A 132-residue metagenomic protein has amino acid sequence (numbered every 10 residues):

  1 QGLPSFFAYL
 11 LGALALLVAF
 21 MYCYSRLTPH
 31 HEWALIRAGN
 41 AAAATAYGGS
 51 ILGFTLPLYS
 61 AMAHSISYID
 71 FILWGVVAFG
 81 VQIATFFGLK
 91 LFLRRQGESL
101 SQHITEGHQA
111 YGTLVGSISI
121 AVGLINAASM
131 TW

Functional and structural regions predicted by a protein language model:
Q1-L16, Y68-I83: Alpha-helical transmembrane segments
S5-L11, L35-Y47, F79, A110-V115: Alpha-helical transmembrane segments of integral membrane proteins, especially early/N-terminal helices
A19-A38: Membrane-interface helix-loop junction between the first two transmembrane segments
R26-H31, S65, L91-L100, W132: Membrane-interface elements of multi-pass transporters and channels
A42-M62: A generic, lipid-embedded transmembrane alpha helix
F79-L91, T113-I125: Mid-bilayer segments of alpha-helical transmembrane spans in multi-pass integral membrane proteins that mediate
R95-S119: Interfacial loop-to-transmembrane junctions
L124-W132: Juxtamembrane boundary at the C-terminal end of a transmembrane helix
